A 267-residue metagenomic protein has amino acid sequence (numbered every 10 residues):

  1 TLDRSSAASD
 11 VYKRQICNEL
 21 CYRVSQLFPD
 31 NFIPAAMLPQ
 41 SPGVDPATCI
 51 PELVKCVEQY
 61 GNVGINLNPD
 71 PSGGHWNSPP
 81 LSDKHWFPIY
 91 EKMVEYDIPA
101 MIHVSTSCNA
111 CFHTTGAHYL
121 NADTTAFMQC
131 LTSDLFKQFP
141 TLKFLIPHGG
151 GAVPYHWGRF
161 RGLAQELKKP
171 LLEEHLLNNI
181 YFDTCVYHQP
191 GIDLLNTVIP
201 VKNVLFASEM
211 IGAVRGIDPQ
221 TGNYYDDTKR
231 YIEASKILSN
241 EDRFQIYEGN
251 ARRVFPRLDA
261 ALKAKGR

Functional and structural regions predicted by a protein language model:
T1-A8, Y12: Single conserved hydrophobic/aromatic residue that forms the stacking wall/gate of nucleotide- or nucleobase-binding
C17-L20, P51-E52, C130-T132, P190-G191: Alpha-helical scaffolding within the catalytic cores of extracellular/periplasmic polymer-degrading hydrolases
C21, P34, C56, I65 (+6 more regions): Divalent metal-coordination and catalytic microenvironments
C21-D30, E52-G61, E91-E95, L195-P200: Acidic (Asp/Glu)-rich catalytic clusters
S25, P29-A36, L172-L177: Mobile, glycine- and charge-enriched loop segments and immediately flanking short secondary-structure elements within
P29-N31, D97, T141, N179 (+1 more regions): A generic structural signal for alpha->beta connector loops
A36-L163: Divalent metal-binding pocket/active-site signature
C111-L131, K143-R267: H/E-rich (His + Asp/Glu) clusters that bind or coordinate divalent metals
